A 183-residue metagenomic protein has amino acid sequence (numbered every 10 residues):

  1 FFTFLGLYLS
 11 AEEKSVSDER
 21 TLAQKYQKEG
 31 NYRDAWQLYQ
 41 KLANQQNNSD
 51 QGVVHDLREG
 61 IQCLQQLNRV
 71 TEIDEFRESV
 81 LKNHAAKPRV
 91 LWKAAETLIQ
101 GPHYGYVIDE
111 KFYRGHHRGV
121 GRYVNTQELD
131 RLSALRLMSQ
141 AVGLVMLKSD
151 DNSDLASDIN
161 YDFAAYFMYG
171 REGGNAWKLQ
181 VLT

Functional and structural regions predicted by a protein language model:
F1-G6: Bacterial N-terminal signal peptides
E12-T183: Extracytoplasmic/secretory-pathway proteins
